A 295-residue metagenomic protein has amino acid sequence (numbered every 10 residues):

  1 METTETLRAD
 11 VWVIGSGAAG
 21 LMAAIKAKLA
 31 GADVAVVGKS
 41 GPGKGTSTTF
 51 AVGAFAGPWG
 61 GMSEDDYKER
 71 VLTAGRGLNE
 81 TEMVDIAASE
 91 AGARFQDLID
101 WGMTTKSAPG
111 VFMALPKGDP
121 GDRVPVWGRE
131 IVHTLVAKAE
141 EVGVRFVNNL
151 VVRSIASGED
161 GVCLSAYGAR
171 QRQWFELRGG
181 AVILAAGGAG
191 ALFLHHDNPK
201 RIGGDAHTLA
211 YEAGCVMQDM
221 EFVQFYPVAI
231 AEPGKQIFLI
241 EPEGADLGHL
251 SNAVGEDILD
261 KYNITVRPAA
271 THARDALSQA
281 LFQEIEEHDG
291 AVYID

Functional and structural regions predicted by a protein language model:
M1-R8, Q171-F175: A short, basic/flexible loop-to-alpha-helix module at the beginning of a structural domain
T3-A19, A35: Beta1/beta-strand and adjacent pyrophosphate-binding region of the FAD-binding site in flavoprotein oxidoreductases
G17-A18, G41, A189-G190: Residue-level detector of alpha-helix initiation sites
L29-F50: Glycine-rich FAD pyrophosphate-binding loop
K44, R94-W174, R178-A181, A185-A186 (+1 more regions): Conserved redox-cofactor binding core of oxidoreductases
A56-A87: Glycine-rich active-site loop/strand segments that organize a redox cofactor
L184-D197: Flavin (primarily FAD) binding-site architecture
L209, C215-D295: An anion/pyrophosphate-binding glycine-rich loop and adjacent beta-alpha core in soluble alpha-beta enzymes
